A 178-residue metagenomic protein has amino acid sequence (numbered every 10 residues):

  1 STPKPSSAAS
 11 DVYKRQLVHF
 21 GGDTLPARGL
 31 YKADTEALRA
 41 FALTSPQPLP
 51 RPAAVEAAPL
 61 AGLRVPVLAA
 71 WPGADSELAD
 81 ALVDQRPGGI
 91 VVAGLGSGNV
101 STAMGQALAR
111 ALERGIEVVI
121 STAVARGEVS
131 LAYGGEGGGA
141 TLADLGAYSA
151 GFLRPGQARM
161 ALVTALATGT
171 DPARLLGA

Functional and structural regions predicted by a protein language model:
S1, G96-S97, G127: A generic structural signal for short
S1-A9, Y13: Single conserved hydrophobic/aromatic residue that forms the stacking wall/gate of nucleotide- or nucleobase-binding
T2, L63, G73, E77 (+5 more regions): Conserved active-site and cofactor/substrate-binding residues in soluble primary-metabolism enzymes
D11, D84-Q85, R114: Alpha-helix C-cap/termination motif
K14-Q16, A173: Core catalytic loop region at the nicotinamide-binding pocket of NAD(P)H-dependent oxidoreductases
L17-G98: Accessory alpha-helical/coil subdomains and C-terminal extensions that flank or cap enzyme catalytic cores
T102-A178: ATP/nucleoside-binding phosphotransfer catalytic cores, i.e., glycine-rich phosphate-binding loops
